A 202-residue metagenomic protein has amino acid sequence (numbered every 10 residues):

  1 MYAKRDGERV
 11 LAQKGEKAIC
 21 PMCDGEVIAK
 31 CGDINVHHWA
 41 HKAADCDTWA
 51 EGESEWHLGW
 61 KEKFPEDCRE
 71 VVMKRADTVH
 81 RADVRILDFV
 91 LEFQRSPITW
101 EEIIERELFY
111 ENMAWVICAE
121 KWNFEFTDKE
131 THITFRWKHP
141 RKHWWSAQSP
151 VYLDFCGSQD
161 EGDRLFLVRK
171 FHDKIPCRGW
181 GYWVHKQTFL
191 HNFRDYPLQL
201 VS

Functional and structural regions predicted by a protein language model:
M1-I19, E120-S202: Non-catalytic C-terminal interaction segments of nucleic acid-processing enzymes
V10-K14, I19, D24-A29, G59-E105 (+4 more regions): Active-site metal-binding core of divalent-cation-utilizing nuclease and nuclease-like domains
V27-K30, T48-S54: Cys/His-rich zinc-coordinating "finger/knuckle" motifs
I34-T48: Cysteine-rich micro-motifs
H37-H41, E53-E62, E66: Histidine-centered active-site/metal-ligand motif
C46-A50, D160-G162: Short, surface-exposed beta-strand/loop "edge" segments at domain boundaries and coil↔beta transitions
E105-N112: Short, surface-exposed basic-aromatic patches at helix termini and helix-loop junctions that form
